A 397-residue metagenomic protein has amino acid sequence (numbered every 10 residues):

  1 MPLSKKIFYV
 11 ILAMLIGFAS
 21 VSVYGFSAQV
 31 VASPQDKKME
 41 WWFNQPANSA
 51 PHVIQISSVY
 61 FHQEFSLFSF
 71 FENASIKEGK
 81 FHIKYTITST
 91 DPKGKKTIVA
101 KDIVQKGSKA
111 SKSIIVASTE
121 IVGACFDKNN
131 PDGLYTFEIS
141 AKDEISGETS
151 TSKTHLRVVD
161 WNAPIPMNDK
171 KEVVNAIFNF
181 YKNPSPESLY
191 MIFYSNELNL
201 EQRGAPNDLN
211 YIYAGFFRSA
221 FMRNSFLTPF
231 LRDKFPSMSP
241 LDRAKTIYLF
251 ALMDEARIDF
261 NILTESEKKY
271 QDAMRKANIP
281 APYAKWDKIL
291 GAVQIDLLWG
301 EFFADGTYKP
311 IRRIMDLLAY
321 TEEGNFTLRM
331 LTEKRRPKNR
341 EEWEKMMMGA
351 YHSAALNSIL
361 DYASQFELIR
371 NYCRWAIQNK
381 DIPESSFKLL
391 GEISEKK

Functional and structural regions predicted by a protein language model:
M1-I11: Bacterial N-terminal signal peptides that target proteins for export
K5, V21-V23, T90, A220: Compositionally biased regions
K5-I7, A32, A292, R312: Short linear motifs centered on Gly/Pro in flexible linkers and helix caps
V10-A19: Bacterial N-terminal signal peptides
Y24-N162: Intrinsically disordered, low-complexity terminal regions enriched in Ser/Thr/Pro/Gly and charged residues
N162-K397: Non-catalytic all-alpha helical scaffold/repeat segments
